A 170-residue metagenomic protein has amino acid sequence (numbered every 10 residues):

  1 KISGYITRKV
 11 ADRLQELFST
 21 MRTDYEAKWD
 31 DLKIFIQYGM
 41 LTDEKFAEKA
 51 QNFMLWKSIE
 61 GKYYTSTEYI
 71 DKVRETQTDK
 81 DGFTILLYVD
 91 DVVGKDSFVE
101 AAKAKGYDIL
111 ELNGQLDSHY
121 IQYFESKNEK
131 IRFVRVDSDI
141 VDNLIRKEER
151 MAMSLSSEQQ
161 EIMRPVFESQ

Functional and structural regions predicted by a protein language model:
K1-Q170: Conserved GHKL (Bergerat-fold) ATPase module
